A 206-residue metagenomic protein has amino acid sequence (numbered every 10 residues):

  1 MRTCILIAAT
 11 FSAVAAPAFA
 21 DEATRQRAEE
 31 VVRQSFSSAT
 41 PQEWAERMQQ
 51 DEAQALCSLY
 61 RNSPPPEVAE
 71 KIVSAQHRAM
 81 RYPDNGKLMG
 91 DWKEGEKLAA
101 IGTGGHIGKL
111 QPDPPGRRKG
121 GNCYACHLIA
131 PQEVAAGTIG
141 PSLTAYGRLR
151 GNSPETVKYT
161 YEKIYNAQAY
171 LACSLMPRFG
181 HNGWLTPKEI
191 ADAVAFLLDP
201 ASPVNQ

Functional and structural regions predicted by a protein language model:
M1-C4: Positively charged n-region of N-terminal signal peptides that target proteins for export
I7-A8, A18: Cleavable N-terminal signal peptides
A13-H106, F196-Q206: Post-cleavage N-terminal segment of exported redox proteins
S37-S63, A79-P83, L110-Q111, A135-L149 (+1 more regions): Axial heme c-ligation environment in periplasmic c-type cytochrome domains
P66-K71, K158-A172, R178-Q206: C-terminal capping alpha-helices of c-type cytochrome domains
H77-R78, G105-K119: Short coil/linker segments at helix-helix boundaries
A100, Y124-Q132, R148, Y165-N166 (+2 more regions): Detector for the c-type heme attachment site
P112-Y161, L175: Gly/Gly-Pro-rich "capping" loops immediately C-terminal to redox-active cysteine motifs in periplasmic/lumenal
